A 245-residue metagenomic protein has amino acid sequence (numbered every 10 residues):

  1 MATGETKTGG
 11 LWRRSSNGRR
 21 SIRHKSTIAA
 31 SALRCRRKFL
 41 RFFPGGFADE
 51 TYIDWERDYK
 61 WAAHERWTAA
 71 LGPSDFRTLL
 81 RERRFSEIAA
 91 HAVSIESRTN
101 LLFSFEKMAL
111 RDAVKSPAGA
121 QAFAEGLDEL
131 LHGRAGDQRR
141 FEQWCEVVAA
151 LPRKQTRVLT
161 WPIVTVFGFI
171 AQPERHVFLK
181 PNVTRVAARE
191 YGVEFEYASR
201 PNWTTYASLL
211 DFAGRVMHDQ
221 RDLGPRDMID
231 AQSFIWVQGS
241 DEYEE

Functional and structural regions predicted by a protein language model:
M1-R157, P173-E245: An N-terminal alpha-helical hairpin/helix-loop-helix interaction module that forms a charged, gly/pro-flexible surface
V164-Q172: Contiguous, well-ordered alpha-helical segments that form the cores/surfaces of helical PPI scaffolds
